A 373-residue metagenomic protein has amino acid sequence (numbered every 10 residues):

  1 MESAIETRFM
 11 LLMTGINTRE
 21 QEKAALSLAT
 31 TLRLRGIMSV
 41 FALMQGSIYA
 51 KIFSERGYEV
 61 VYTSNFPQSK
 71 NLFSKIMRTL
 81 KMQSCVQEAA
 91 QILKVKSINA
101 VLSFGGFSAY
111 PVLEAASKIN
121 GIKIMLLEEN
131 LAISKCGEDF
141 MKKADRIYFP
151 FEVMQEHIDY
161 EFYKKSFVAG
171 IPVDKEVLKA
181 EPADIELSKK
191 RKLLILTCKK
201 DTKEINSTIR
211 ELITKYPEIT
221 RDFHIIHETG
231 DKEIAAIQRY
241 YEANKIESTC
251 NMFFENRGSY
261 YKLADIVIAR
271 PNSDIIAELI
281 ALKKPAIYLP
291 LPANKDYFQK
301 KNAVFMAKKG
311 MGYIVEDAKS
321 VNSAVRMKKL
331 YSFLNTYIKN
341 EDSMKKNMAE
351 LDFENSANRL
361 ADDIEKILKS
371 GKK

Functional and structural regions predicted by a protein language model:
S3-A4, G57, Q87-V101, Y110-M125 (+1 more regions): Glycosyltransferases and closely related glycan-assembly transferases that use nucleotide-activated donors
E6-N17, T31-K81, A169, D231-E233 (+1 more regions): Conserved nucleotide-sugar phosphate-binding/catalytic loop shared by glycosyltransferases and other
M13-L26, K203: A short, glycine/small-residue-rich beta-strand->loop->alpha-helix junction that serves as a flexible
I37-M38, S117-A180: Active-site-proximal region of nucleotide-activated glycan assembly enzymes, centered on histidine/acidic-rich loops
I98-N99, I246, K262-A277, K284-P285: Acidic donor-binding loop of glycosyltransferase active sites
E181-I266, K300-A303, V315, S320-V325: Donor-nucleotide binding loops and adjacent catalytic segments primarily of GT-B fold Leloir glycosyltransferases
T336, F353-K373: C-terminal alpha-helical cap of glycosyltransferases
K339-E354: A short, well-ordered alpha-helix in the C-terminal region of glycosyltransferases
